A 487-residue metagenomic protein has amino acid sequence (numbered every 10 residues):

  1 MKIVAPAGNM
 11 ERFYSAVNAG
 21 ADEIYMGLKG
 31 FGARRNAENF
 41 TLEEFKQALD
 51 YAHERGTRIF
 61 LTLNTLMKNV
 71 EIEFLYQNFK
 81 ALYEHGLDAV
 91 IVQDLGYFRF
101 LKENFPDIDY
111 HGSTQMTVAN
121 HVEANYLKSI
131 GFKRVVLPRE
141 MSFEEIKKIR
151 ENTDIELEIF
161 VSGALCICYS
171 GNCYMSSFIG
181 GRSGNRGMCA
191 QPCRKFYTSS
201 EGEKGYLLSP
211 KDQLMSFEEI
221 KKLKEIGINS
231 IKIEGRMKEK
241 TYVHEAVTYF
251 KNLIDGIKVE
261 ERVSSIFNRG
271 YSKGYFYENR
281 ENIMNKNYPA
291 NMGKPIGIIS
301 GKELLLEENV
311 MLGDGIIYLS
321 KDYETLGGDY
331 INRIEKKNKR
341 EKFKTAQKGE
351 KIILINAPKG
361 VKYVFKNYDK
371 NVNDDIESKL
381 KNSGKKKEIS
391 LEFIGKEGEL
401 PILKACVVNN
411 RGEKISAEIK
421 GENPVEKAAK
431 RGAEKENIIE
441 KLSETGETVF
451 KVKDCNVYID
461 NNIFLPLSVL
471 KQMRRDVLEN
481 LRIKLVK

Functional and structural regions predicted by a protein language model:
M1-A19, E23-A33, L49, R55-Y83 (+4 more regions): Surface-exposed amphipathic alpha-helical tracts and adjacent flexible/coil segments at the periphery of soluble enzymes
E38-E44, E73-Q77: Charged helix-capping and loop-helix junction motifs
F98-K102: Short active-site loop/helix that positions an aromatic residue
T117: Beta/alpha (TIM)-barrel catalytic core signal, keyed to glycine-rich beta->alpha loops juxtaposed to Asp/Glu that bind
